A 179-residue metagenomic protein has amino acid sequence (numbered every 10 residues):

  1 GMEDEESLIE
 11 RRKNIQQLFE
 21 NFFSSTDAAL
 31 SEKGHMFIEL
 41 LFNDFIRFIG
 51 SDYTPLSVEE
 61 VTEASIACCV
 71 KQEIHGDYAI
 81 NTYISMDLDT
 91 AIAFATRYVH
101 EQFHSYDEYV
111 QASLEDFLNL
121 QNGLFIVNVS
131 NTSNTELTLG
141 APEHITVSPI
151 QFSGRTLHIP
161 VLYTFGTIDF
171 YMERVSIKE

Functional and structural regions predicted by a protein language model:
G1-E179: N-terminal auxiliary interaction/assembly segments of multi-subunit proteins
